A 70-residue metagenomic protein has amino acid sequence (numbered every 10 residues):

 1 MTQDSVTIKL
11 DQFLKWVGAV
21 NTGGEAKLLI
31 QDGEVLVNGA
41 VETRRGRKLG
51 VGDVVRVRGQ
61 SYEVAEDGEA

Functional and structural regions predicted by a protein language model:
M1-V6: A detector for short, charged/polar N-terminal pre-domain segments
I8-V51: A basic, amphipathic helix-loop patch mediating RNA/tRNA/ribosome contacts
R45-A70: C-terminal structural segments of small proteins and small subunits
